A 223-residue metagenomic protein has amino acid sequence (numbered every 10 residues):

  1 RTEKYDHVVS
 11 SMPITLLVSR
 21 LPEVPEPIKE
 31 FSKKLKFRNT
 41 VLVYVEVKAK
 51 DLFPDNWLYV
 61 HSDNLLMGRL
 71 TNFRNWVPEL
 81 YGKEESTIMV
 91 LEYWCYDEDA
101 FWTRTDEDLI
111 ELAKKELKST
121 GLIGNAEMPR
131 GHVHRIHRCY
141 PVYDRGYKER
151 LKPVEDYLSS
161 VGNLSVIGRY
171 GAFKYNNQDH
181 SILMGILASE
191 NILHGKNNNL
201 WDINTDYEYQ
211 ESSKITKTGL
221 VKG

Functional and structural regions predicted by a protein language model:
R1: A structured beta-alpha segment of the ubiquitous adenosine-cofactor-binding alpha/beta core
Y5-H7, I14-S165, Y170-N176, L183 (+1 more regions): C-terminal segments that line or cap access tunnels to active or ligand-binding sites in enzymes and enzyme-associated
N197-S213: Charge-dense, low-complexity polyampholytic segments
Y209-G223: Acidic, Ser/Thr-rich low-complexity intrinsically disordered segments
